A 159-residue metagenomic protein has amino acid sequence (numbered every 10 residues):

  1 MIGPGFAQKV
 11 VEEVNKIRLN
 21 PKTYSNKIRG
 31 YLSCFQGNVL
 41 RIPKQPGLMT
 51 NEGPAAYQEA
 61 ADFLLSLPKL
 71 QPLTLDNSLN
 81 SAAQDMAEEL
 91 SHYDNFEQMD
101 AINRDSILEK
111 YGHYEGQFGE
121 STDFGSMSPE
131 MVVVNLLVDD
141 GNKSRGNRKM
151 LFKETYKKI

Functional and structural regions predicted by a protein language model:
I2-Y93: A short alpha-helix/helix-coil micro-patch that ends at or immediately precedes a cysteine
N77-I159: A well-ordered secondary-structure block
